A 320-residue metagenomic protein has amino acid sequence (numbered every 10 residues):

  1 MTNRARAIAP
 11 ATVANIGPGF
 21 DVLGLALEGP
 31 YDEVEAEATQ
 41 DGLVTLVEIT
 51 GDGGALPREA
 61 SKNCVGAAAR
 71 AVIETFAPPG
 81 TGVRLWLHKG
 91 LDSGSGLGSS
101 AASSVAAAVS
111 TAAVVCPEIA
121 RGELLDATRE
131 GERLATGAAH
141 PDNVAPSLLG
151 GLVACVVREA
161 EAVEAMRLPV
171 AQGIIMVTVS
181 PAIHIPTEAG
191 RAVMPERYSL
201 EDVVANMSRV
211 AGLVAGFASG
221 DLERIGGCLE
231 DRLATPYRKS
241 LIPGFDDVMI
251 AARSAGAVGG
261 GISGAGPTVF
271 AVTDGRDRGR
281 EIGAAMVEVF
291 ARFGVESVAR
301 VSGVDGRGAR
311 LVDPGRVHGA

Functional and structural regions predicted by a protein language model:
M1-S95, A113-I119, L149-G150, D305-R307 (+1 more regions): ATP-binding N-lobe of GHMP and related small-molecule kinases
D21-L25, R133-A138, D142-A145, V163-P169 (+2 more regions): A generic local secondary-structure boundary/capping motif
E37, S147-R158, A271-D274, V312-D313: Short beta-strand-to-turn element immediately C-terminal to the catalytic PLP-Schiff-base lysine in fold type I
N63-I73, V210, V248-I250, A285-M286: Short, well-ordered amphipathic alpha-helical segments that serve as non-catalytic structural scaffolds within diverse
E74, P78-V163: Gly/Ser-rich oxyanion-binding loop with an adjacent helix/lid that shapes the negatively charged ligand pocket
T178-S240: Active-site rim beta-loop-alpha module in soluble metabolic enzymes
F217-A320: Glycine-rich, charge-dense phosphate/pyrophosphate-binding loop(s) and the adjacent flexible "lid"/catalytic subdomain
